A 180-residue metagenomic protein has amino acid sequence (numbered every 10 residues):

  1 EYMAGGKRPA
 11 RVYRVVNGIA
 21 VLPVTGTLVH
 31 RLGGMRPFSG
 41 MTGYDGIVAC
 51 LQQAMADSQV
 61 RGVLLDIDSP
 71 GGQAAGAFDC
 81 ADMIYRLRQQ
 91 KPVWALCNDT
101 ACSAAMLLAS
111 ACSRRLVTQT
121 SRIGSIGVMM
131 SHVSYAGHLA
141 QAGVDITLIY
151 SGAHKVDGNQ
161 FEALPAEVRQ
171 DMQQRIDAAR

Functional and structural regions predicted by a protein language model:
E1-K91, T100-L107, A111-R180: Small-residue-centered hinge/linker elements
